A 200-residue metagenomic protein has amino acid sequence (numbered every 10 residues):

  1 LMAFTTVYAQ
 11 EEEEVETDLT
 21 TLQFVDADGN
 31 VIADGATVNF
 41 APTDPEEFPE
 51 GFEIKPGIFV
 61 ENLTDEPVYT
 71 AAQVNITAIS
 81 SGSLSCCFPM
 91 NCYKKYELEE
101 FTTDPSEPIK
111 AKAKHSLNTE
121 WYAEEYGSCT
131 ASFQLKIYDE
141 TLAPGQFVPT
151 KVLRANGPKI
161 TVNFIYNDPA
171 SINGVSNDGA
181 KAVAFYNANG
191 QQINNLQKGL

Functional and structural regions predicted by a protein language model:
L1-E16, I172: Bacterial Sec-dependent N-terminal signal peptides
E11-D65: Beta-sheet-dominated interaction scaffolds and their linkers
D44-E46, T102-I109, W121-Y122: Beta-strand-rich interaction surfaces with strong enrichment in secreted/lumenal proteins
D65-K114: Surface-exposed binding patches on compact interaction domains or structured appendages
A111-E125: Short, hydrophobic beta-strand segments
G127-T141: A short beta-strand micro-motif common to beta-rich folds, especially ectodomain repeats
Q146-P169: Short beta-strand elements
T161-Q192: Residue-level detector of functionally pivotal "anchor" positions at catalytic/ligand-binding pockets or at interdomain
